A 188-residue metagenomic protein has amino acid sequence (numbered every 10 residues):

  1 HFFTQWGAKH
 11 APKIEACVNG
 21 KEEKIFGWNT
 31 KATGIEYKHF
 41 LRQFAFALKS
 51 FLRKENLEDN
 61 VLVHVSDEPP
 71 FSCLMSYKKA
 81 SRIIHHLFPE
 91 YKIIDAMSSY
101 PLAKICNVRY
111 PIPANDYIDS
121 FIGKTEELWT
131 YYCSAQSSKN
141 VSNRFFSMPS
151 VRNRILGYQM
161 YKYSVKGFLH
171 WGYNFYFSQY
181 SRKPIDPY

Functional and structural regions predicted by a protein language model:
H1-Y91, D95-C106, N174-F177: Aromatic-lined carbohydrate-binding surfaces of glycoside hydrolases
Y110-P187: Catalytic-core region of carbohydrate-active enzymes that cleave or remodel glycosidic bonds
